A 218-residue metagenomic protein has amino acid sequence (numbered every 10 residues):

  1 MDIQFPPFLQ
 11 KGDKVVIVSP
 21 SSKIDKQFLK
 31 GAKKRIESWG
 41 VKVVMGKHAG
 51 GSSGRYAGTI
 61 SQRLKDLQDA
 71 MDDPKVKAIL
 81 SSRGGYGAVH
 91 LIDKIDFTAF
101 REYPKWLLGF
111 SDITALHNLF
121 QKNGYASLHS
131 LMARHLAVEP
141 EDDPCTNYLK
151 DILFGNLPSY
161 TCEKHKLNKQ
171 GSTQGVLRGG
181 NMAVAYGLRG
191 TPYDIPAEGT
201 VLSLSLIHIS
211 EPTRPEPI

Functional and structural regions predicted by a protein language model:
M1-K75: ATP/NTP phosphate-donor binding region
P20-S21, K47-H48, S82-G84, F110-I113 (+5 more regions): Fold-independent oxyanion-binding glycine-rich loops and adjacent beta-strand/coil segments at enzyme active sites
D25, A88-V89, I218: Glycine/Thr-rich phosphate-binding loops of Rossmann-like dinucleotide-binding domains
A32-I36, D96, R214: Short, solvent-exposed amphipathic alpha-helical segments in soluble enzyme and RNA/protein-processing domains
V43, A78-L80, L108, V201-S205: Structural motif
Y56-N168, S172-V176: Active-site histidine-anchored catalytic micro-motif
S159-S203: Active-site rim beta-loop-alpha module in soluble metabolic enzymes
I207-I218: Single conserved hydrophobic/aromatic residue that forms the stacking wall/gate of nucleotide- or nucleobase-binding
